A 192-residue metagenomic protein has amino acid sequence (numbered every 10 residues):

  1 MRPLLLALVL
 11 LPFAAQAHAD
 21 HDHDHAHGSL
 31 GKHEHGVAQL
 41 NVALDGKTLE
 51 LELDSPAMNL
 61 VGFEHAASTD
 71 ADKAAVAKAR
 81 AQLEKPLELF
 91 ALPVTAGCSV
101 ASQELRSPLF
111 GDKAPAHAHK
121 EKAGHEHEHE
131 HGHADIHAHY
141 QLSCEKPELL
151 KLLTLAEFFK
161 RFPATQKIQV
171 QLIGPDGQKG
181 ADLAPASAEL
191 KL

Functional and structural regions predicted by a protein language model:
M1-A17: Gram-negative bacterial Sec-dependent N-terminal signal peptides
L8, A17-D20, A114-A118: Long, compositionally biased low-complexity repeat segments characteristic of intrinsically disordered regions
A17-S29: Cleaved targeting-peptide boundary
L30-L192: N-terminal soluble domains immediately following signal/targeting peptides that reside in extracytoplasmic
